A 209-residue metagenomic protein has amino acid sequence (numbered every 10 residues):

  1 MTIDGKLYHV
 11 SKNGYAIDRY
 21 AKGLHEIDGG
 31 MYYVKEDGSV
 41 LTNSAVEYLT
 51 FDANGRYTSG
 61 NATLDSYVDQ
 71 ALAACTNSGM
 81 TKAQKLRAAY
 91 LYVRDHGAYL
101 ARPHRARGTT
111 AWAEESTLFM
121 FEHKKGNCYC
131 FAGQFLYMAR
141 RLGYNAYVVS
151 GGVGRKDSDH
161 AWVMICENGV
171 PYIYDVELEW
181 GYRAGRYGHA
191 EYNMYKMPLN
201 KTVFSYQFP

Functional and structural regions predicted by a protein language model:
M1-Y67, R105, V149-N168, E191 (+2 more regions): Extracellular adhesion/carbohydrate-binding repeat motifs centered on closely spaced tryptophans
K6-L7, L49, A88-H96, Q134: Short, solvent-exposed alpha-helical surface patches in non-cytosolic proteins
T63-M120: Secondary-structure boundary elements
G79, K125, G188-E191: Flexible, glycine- and charge-enriched loops at secondary-structure boundaries
K85-A89, K124-A139: Active-site nucleophilic cysteine motif
C130-M197: Hydrophobic/aromatic-rich core segments of domains that either
